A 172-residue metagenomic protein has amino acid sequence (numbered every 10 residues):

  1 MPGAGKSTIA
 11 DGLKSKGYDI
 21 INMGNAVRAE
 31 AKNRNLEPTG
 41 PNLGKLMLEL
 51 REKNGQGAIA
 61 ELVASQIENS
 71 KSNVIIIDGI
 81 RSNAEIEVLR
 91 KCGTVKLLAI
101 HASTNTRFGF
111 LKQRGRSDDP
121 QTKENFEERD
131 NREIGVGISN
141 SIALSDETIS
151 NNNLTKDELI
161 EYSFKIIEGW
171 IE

Functional and structural regions predicted by a protein language model:
G3-A4: ATP-binding Walker
S7: Walker A/P-loop
A10-D11: The feature captures the helix immediately C-terminal to the Walker
D19, K96, D146-E147: Well-ordered beta-strand positions
D19-I76, I80-E87, E124-N125: ATP-dependent small-molecule kinase phosphotransfer cores that center on conserved nucleotide phosphate-binding segments
A26, S103-R107, T155: Conserved nucleotide-binding/hydrolysis micro-motifs of P-loop NTPases
G57, Q113-Y162, I166: Small-molecule kinase domains that catalyze NTP-dependent phosphoryl transfer to phosphate-bearing small molecules
Q66-S72, I76-R116: ATP-dependent NMP and nucleoside kinases share a basic, alpha-helical "lid"
